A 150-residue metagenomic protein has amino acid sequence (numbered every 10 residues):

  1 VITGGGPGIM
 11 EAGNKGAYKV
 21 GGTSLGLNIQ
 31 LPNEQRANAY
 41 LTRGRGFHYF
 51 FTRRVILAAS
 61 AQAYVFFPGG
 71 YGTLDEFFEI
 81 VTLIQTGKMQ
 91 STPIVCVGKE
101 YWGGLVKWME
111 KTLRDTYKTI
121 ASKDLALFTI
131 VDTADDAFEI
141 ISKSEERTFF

Functional and structural regions predicted by a protein language model:
V1-G4, L27: Short beta-strand segments at enzyme active-site cores
G5-M10, Y71-T73: Gly/Ser/Thr-rich loops at beta-strand to alpha-helix junctions that form or flank small-molecule/cofactor-binding
G8-F66: Acidic/glycine-enriched connector segments
A12, G16-V20, L83, W108 (+1 more regions): Alpha-helical structural signal in soluble globular domains
A12-N14, R36, D75-F77, L105-K107: Short glycine-/acidic-enriched loop or helix-start segments at secondary-structure transitions that form or flank
T23-E34, F67, V81-W108, I120-K123: Short, acidic/small-residue loops that bind anionic groups at enzyme active sites
H48-V97, E145-F149: Active-site/ligand-binding-proximal alpha/beta "capping" segment
C96-F150: C-terminal functional extensions of proteins
